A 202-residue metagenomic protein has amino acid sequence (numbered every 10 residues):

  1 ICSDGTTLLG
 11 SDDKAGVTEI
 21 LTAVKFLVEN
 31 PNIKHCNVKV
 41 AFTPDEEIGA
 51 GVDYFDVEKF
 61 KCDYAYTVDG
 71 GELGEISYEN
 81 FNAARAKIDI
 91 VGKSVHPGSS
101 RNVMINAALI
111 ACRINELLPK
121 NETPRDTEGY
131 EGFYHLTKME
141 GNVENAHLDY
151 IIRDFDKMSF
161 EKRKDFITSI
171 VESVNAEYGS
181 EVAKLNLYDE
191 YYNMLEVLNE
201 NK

Functional and structural regions predicted by a protein language model:
C2-E79, E131-F133, T137, L148-F155: Acidic/histidine-rich catalytic neighborhood of metal-dependent amide-processing enzymes
T7, V95-N102: A short glycine-threonine-serine/GTX helix/turn-capping micro-motif
K39-A41, R85-D89, H147-D149, K184: Beta-strand secondary-structure signal
D56-K59, N82-A83, I105-N106, D165-S169: Short, solvent-exposed amphipathic alpha-helical segments in soluble enzyme and RNA/protein-processing domains
Y78-E79, A83-A84, I88, P97: His/Glu-based metal-binding/catalytic segments typifying zinc-dependent metallopeptidases
Y78-E79, S100-N102, E196-L198: Short, solvent-exposed loop/turn segments at secondary-structure boundaries
A107-K202: Metal-dependent amide/peptide-bond hydrolase catalytic core, centered on the "pita-bread" metallohydrolase fold
